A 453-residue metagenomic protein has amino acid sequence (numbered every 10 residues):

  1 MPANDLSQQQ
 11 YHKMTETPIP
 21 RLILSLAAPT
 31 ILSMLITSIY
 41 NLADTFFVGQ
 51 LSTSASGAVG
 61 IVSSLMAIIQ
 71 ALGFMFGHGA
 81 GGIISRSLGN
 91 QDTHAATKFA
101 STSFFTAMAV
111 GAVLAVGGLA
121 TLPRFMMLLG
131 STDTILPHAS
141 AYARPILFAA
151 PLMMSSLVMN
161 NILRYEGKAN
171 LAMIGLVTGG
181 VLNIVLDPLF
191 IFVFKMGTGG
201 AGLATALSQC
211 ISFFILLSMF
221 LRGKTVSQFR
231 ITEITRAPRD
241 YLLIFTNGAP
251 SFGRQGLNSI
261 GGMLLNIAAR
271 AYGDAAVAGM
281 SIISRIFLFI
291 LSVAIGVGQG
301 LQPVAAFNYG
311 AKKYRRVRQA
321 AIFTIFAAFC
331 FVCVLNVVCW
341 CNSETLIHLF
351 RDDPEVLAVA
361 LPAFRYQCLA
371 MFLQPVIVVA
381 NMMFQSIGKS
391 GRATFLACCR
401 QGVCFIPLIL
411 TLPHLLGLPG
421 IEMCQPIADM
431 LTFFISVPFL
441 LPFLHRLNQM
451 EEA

Functional and structural regions predicted by a protein language model:
M1-A27, I84-P151, V193-A249, A305-A370 (+1 more regions): Short alpha-helical transmembrane segments in multi-pass integral membrane proteins
M14-F46, Q50-L51, A67-G79, I83 (+6 more regions): N-terminal transmembrane alpha-helices
S25-D44, P145, G179, S208-S212 (+4 more regions): Transmembrane helical elements of multi-pass membrane transporters/channels
L35, I39-G57, M126-D133, L189-M196 (+5 more regions): Helix-terminus/linker motif at the lipid-water interface of multi-pass membrane proteins
F47-A67, T134-H138, T198-A201, D240-N247 (+4 more regions): Interfacial/gating helices of multi-pass transporter permease domains
S56-V116, M153-A172, G279-S343, Q374-L396: Small-residue-rich hydrophobic transmembrane alpha-helices
I68-A71, N183-P188, F213-L217, F289-S292 (+3 more regions): Hydrophobic transmembrane alpha-helices of multi-pass small-molecule transporters
G77, I146-R164, A172-G180, A201-F214 (+4 more regions): Short runs within selected transmembrane alpha-helices of multi-pass transporters and secretion channels
